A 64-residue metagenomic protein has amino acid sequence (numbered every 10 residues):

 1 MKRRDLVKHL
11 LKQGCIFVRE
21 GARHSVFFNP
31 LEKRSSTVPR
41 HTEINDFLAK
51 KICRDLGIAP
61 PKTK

Functional and structural regions predicted by a protein language model:
K2-G14: Amphipathic alpha-helical segments
H9, H24, H41: Histidine-centered active-site/metal-ligand motif
Q13, H41-K64: C-terminal structural segments of small proteins and small subunits
G14-E20: Short secondary-structure junctions
E20-R23, T63-K64: A short, aromatic/hydrophobic, helix- or strand-capping loop or linear motif that either lines the entrance/gate
V26, T37: Conserved beta-strand positions that form and line the central face of beta-propeller blades
F27-L31: Active-site beta-strand termini and strand-to-loop segments that position acidic
E32-S36: Short, charged/polar, Gly/Pro-enriched secondary-structure boundary elements
